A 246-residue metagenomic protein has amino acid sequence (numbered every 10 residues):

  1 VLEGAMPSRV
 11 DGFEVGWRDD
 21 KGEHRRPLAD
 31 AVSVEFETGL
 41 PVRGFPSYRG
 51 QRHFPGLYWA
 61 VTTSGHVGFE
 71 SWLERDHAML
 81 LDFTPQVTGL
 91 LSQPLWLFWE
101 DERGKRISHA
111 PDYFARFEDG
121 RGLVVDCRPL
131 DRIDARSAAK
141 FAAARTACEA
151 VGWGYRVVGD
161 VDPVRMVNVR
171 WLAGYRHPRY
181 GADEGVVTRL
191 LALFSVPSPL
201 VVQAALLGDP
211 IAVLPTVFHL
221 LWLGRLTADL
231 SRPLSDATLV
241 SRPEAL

Functional and structural regions predicted by a protein language model:
V1-L246: Electrostatic, structured charged patches in enzyme active sites and in nucleic-acid/phosphate-binding
